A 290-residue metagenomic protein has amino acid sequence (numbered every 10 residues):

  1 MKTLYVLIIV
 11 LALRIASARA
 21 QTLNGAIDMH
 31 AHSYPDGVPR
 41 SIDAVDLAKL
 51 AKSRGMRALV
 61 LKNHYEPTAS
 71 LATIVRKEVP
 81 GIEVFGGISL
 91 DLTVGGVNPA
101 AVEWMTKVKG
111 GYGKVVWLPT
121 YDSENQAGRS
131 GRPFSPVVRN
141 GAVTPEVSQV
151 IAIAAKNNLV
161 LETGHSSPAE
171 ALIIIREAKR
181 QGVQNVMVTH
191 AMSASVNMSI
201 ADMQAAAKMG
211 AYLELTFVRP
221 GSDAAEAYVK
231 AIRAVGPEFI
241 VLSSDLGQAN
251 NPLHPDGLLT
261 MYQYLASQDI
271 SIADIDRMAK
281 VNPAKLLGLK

Functional and structural regions predicted by a protein language model:
T3-R14: Bacterial N-terminal signal peptides
Q21-T22, K52, A72-G81, W104-G113 (+4 more regions): Acidic (Asp/Glu)-rich catalytic clusters
N24-V38, G164: Histidine-centered catalytic micro-motifs
S41-P133: A metal-dependent hydrolase metal-coordination microenvironment
I82, G95-V188: Extended substrate/RNA-proximal surfaces in nucleic-acid metabolism proteins
A152, N157-T163, P168-A225, V241: Catalytic pocket-lining loop regions of alpha/beta-barrel enzymes, especially the amidohydrolase/enolase/GH5 lineages
P237-H254: Short acidic/histidine-rich active-site segments
G257-K290: Mid-to-C-terminal alpha-helical segments outside catalytic/metal-binding sites
